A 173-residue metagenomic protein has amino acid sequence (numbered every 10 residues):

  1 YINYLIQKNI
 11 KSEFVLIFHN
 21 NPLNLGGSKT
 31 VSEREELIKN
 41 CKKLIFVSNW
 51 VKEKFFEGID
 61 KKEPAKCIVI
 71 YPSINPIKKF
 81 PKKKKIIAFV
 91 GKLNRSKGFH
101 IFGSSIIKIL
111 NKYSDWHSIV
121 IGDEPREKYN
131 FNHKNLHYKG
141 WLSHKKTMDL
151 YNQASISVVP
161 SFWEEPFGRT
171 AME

Functional and structural regions predicted by a protein language model:
L5, I87, F99-S114, D123-P125: Short hydrophobic signal-anchor/transmembrane segments that target glycosyltransferases and glycosylation machinery
L5-N24, L44-I45: Active-site proximal beta-strand in glycosyltransferases
N21-P22, W50-V51, V69-K79, P125: Short beta-strand->alpha-helix junction loop in the catalytic core of nucleotide-activated group-transfer enzymes
G27-K66: A short, active-site helix/loop in glycosyltransferases that binds the activated sugar's phosphate group
I45, I74-K97, G103-I107, I119: Conserved donor-binding/catalytic core segment of Leloir-type glycosyltransferases
G122, E127-M148, I156: Nucleotide-activated donor-binding/catalytic signature segment of Leloir-type glycosyltransferases, i.e., the conserved
M148, A171-E173: Short alpha-helical segment that forms part of, or immediately flanks, the ligand-binding pocket in carbohydrate-active
N152-P166: Acidic donor-binding loop of glycosyltransferase active sites
